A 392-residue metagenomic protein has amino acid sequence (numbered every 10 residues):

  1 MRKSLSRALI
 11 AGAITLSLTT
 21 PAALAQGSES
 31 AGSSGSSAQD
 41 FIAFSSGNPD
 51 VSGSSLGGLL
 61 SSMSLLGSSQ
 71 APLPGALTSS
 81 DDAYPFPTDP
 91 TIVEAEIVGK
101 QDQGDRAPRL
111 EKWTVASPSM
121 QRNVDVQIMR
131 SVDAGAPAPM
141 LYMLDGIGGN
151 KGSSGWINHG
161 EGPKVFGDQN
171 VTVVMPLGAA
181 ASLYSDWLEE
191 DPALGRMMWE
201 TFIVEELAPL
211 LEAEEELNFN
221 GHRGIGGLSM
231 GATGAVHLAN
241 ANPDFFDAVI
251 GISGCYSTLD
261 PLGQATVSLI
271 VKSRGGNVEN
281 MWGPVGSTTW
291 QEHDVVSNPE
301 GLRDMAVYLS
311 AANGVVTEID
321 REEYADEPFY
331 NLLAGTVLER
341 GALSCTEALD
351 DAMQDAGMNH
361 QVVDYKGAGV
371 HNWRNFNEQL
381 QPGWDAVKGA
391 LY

Functional and structural regions predicted by a protein language model:
R2-Y392: Non-catalytic cap/lid and distal C-terminal segments of serine-dependent acyl enzymes
